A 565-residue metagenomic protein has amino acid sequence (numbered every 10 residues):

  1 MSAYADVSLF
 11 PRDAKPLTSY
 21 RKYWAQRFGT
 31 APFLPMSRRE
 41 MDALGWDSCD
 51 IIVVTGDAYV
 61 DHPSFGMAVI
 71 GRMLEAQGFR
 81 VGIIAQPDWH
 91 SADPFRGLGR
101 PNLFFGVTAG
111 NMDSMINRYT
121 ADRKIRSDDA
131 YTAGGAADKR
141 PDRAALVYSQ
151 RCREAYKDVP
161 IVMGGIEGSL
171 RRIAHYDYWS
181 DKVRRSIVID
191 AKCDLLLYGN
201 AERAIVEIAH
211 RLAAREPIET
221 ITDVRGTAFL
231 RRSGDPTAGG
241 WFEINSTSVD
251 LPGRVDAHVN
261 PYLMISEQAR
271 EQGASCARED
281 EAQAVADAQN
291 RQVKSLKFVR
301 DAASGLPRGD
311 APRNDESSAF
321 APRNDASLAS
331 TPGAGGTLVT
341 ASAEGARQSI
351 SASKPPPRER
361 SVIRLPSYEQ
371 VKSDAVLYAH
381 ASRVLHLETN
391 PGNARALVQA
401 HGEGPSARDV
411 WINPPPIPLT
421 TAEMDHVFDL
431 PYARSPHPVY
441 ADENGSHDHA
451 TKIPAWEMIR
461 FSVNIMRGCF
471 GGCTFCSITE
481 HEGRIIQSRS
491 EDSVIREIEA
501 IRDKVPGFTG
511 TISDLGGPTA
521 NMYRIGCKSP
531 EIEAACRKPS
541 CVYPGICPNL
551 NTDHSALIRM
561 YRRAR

Functional and structural regions predicted by a protein language model:
S2-Q26: Helix-enriched interaction subdomains in cytosolic or periplasmic regions, typified by TIR/SEFIR signaling/NADase cores
V53, V69, I83-I84, D88-W89 (+3 more regions): Conserved SAM/AdoMet-binding glycine-rich loop
V54-Y59, N444-S477, T511: N-terminal pre-triad scaffold of radical SAM enzymes
A58, G66, A85-D310, N314-D315 (+3 more regions): Glycine-rich beta-alpha loop elements in corrinoid/cobalamin-binding modules across cobalamin-dependent enzymes
V69-V81: Short helix-loop-beta junction
D194, C469, C473, V494: Conserved, mostly hydrophobic/aromatic
S361-I459: Ferredoxin-type iron-sulfur electron-transfer modules and their immediate structural context
C476-S493: Iron-sulfur (Fe-S) cluster-binding segments and ferredoxin-like electron-carrier domains, especially [2Fe-2S]
